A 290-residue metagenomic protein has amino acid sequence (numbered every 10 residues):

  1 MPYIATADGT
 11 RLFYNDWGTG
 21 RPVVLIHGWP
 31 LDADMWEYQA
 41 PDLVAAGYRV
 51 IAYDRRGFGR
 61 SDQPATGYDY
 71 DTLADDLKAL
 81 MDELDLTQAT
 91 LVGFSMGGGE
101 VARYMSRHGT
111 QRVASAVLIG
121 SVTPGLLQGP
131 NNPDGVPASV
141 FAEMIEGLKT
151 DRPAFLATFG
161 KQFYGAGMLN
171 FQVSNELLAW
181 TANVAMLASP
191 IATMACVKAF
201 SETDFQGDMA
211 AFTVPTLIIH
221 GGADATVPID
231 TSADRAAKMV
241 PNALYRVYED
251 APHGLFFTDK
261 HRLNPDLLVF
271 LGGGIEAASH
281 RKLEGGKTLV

Functional and structural regions predicted by a protein language model:
T6-T66, L80: Conserved HGGG/HGGXW glycine-rich cap/lid loop of the alpha/beta-hydrolase fold
H27-W29, A89, G93-G98: Conserved alpha/beta-hydrolase "nucleophile elbow" surrounding the catalytic nucleophile
D71-A89: Conserved acidic catalytic loop of the alpha/beta-hydrolase fold
A102-R107, Q111-T150: Flexible "cap/lid" loop of the alpha/beta hydrolase fold
L127-V136, G147-A210: Conserved alpha/beta-hydrolase catalytic His-Asp/Glu region
F212, I218-H220, D224: Short beta-strand/loop motif that positions the catalytic acidic residue of the alpha/beta-hydrolase fold
A225-T231: Conserved alpha/beta-hydrolase "acid-adjacent" motif
N242-V290: Catalytic active-site module of serine/aspartate enzymes centered on a nucleophile-bearing elbow/loop
